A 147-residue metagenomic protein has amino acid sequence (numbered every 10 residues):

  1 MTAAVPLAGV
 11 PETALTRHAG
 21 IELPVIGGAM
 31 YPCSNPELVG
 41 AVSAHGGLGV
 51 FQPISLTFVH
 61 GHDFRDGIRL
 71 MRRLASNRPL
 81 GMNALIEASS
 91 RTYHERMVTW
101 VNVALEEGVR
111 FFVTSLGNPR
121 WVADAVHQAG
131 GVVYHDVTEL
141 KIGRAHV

Functional and structural regions predicted by a protein language model:
T2-R144: Active-site entrance/lid segments in N-terminal catalytic domains of soluble metabolic enzymes
